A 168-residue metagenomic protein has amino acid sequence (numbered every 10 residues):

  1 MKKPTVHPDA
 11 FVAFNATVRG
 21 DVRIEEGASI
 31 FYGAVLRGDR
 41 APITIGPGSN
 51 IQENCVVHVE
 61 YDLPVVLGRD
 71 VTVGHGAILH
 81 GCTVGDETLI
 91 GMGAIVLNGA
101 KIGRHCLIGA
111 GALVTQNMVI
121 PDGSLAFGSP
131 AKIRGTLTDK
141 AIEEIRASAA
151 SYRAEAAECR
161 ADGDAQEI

Functional and structural regions predicted by a protein language model:
M1-I30: N-terminal segments that cap or nucleate solenoid repeat domains
M1-V6, D39-C55, V59, P64-L67 (+1 more regions): Glycine-rich hexapeptide-repeat left-handed beta-helix
